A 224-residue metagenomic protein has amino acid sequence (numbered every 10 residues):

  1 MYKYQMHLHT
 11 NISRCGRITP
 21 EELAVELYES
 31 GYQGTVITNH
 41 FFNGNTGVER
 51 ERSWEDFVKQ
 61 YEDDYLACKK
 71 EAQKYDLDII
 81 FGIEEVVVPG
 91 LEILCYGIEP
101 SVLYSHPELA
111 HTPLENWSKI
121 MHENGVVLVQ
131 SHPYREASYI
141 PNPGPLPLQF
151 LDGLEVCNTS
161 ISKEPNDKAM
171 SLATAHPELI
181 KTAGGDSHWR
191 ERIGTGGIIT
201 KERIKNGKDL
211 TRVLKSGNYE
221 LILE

Functional and structural regions predicted by a protein language model:
M1-S13, P20-V25, P89-S105, K119 (+1 more regions): Charged catalytic cores and adjacent phosphate/nucleic-acid-binding surfaces used for phosphate/nucleic-acid chemistry
M1-V86, P147-Q149, E191, I222: An N-terminally biased module of ancient metal coordination in phosphate/nucleic-acid-related enzymes
K3, Y28, K69-Q73, E115-V129 (+1 more regions): Surface-exposed amphipathic alpha-helices with a cationic face
T35-I37, V129-Q130, E155: Conserved beta-strand positions in the central sheet of alpha/beta enzyme cores
H40-F41, P133, S187: Short, ordered loop/turn segments at secondary-structure junctions
V58-K59, P107-E108, P113-L114: C-terminal active-site-proximal or functional interface alpha/beta core segments in diverse enzymes
G82-E84, S131, G184: Conserved beta-strand termini and adjacent loop/short-helix elements that scaffold enzyme active sites in alpha/beta
